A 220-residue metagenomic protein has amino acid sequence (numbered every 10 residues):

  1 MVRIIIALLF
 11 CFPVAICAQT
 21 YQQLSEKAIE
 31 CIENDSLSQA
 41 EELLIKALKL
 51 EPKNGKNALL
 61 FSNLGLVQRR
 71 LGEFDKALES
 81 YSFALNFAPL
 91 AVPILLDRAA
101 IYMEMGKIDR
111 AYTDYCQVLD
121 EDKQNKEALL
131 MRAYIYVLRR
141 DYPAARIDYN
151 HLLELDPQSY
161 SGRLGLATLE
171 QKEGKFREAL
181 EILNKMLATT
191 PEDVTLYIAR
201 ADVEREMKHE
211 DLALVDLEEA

Functional and structural regions predicted by a protein language model:
I16-N63, R70, D75: N-terminal leader/linker segments that initiate helical-solenoid repeat arrays
E33-N34, R70, E104-M105, L138-R139 (+2 more regions): Register position in tetratricopeptide repeats
N54-N57, A91, N125, S159 (+1 more regions): Residue-level recognition of tetratricopeptide repeat
N57-L60, I94, A128, G162 (+1 more regions): TPR alpha-solenoid repeat register
